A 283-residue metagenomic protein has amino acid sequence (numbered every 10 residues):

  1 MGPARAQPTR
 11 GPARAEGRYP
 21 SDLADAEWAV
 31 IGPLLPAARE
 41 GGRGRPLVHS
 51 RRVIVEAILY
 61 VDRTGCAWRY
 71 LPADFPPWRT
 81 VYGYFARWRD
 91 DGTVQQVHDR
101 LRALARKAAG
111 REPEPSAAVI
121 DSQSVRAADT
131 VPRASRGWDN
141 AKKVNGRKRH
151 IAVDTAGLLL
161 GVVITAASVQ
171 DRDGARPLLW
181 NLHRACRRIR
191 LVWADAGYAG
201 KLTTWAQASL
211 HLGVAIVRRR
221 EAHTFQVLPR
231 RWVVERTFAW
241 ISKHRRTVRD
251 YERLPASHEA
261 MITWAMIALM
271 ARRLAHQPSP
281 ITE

Functional and structural regions predicted by a protein language model:
M1-E283: Short alpha-helical elements
